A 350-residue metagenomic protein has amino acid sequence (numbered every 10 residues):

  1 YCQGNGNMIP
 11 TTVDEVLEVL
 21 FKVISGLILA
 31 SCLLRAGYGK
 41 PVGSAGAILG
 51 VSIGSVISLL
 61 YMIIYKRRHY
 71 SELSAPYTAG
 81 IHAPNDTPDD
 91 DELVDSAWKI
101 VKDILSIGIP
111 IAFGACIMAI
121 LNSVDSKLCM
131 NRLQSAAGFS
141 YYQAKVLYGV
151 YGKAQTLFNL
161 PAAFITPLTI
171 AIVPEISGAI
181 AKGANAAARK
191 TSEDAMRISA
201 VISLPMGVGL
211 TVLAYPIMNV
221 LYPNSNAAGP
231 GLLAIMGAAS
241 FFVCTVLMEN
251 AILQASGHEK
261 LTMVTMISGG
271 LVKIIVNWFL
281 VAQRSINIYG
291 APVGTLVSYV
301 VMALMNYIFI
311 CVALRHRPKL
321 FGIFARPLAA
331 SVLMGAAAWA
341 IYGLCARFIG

Functional and structural regions predicted by a protein language model:
Y1-E15, A238-S268, W278: Membrane-interface junctions at transmembrane-helix termini in multi-pass inner-membrane proteins
N5, I9, L20-L59, K260 (+4 more regions): Membrane-interface helix-loop junctions in multi-pass transport and translocation proteins
T11, E15, I48-V51, S55 (+11 more regions): Residue-level signature of transmembrane alpha-helical cores of multipass secondary-active transporters and flippases
G39-L93, I100-I104, T191-T211, I217-L221 (+2 more regions): Short alpha-helical transmembrane segments in multi-pass integral membrane proteins
P110, Q143-I165, M196-I198: Alpha-helical transmembrane segments of polytopic membrane transporters and translocases
K145, E193, L210-V243: Interfacial segments at transmembrane-helix termini and the short loops linking adjacent helices
A162-A184, M196: Helix-loop junctions and terminal segments of transmembrane helices in multi-pass membrane transport/translocation
E249-G257, Y307-F324: Alpha-helical transmembrane segments
